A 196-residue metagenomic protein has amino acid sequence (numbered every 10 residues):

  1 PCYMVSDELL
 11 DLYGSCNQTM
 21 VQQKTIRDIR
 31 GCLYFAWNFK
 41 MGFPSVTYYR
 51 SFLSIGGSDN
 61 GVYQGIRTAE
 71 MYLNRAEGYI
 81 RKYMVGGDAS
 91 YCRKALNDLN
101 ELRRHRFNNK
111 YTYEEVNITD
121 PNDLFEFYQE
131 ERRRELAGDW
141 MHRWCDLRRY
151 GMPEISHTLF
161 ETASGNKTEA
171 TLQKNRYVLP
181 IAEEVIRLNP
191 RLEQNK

Functional and structural regions predicted by a protein language model:
P1, Q18-K196: Acidic/polar-rich alpha-helix caps and helix-coil junctions
P1-S15: His/Glu-based metal-binding/catalytic segments typifying zinc-dependent metallopeptidases
